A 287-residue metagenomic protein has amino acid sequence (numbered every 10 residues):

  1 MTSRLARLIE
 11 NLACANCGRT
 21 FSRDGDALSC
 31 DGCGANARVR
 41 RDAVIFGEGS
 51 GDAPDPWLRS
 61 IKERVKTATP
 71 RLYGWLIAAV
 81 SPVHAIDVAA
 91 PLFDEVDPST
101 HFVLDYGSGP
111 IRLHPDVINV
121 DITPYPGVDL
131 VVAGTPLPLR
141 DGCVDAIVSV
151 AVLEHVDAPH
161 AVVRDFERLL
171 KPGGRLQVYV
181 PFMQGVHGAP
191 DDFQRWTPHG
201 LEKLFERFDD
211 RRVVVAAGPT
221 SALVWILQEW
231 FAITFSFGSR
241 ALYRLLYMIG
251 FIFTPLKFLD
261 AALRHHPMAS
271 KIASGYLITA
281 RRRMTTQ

Functional and structural regions predicted by a protein language model:
M1-L5, C14-S22: Short, intrinsically disordered, charge-biased short linear motifs at domain edges
M1-T2, R71-I77, V148-V156, S221-S239: N-terminal short leaders/motifs
A6, S22, E95, A269-I272: Residue-level marker of regulatory loop/turn positions in helix-turn-helix DNA-binding domains and in histidine
E10, R19-G74: N-terminal, positively charged/glycine-rich alpha-helical extensions of SAM-dependent methyltransferases
G74-V88: Conserved SAM-binding loop and adjacent beta-strand
I86, V128-D129, L259-A262: Short gly/ser/thr-rich secondary-structure transition/capping motifs
V88-G188, T197-E202, I278-R282: Conserved SAM-binding loop
H160-D165, K171, R175-T286: S-adenosyl-L-methionine-dependent methyltransferase catalytic module, highlighting the catalytic core
